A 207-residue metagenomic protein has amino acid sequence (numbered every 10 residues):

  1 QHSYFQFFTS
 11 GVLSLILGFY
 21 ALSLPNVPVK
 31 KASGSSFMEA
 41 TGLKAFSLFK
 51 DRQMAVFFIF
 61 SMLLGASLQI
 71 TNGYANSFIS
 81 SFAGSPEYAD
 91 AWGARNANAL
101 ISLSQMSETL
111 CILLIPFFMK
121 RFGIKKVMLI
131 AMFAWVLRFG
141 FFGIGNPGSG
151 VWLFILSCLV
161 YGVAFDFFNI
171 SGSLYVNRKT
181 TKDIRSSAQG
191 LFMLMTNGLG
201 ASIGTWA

Functional and structural regions predicted by a protein language model:
G11-K30: C-terminal membrane-cytosol helix-exit motif in multi-pass small-molecule transporters
N26-F58, G84-P86: Juxtamembrane intracellular "pre-TM" segments in multi-pass secondary transporters
K50-T71, L159-V160, L194: Pair of pore-lining "gating" transmembrane helices in MFS-fold secondary transporters
G73-A97: Short amphipathic helix-loop junctions that connect adjacent transmembrane helices in Major Facilitator Superfamily/SLC
A94-R95, T180-M193: Loop-to-transmembrane helix entry/capping segments in MFS-fold secondary transporters and related SLC/MFSD carriers
L110-I124: Helix-to-loop junctions at the C-terminal end of transmembrane segments in multipass secondary transporters
F133-G148: C-terminal ends and interior cores of transmembrane alpha-helices in multi-pass membrane transporters/permeases
D166-T181: Intracellular juxtamembrane helix-capping segments at the cytosolic ends of symmetry-related transmembrane helices
